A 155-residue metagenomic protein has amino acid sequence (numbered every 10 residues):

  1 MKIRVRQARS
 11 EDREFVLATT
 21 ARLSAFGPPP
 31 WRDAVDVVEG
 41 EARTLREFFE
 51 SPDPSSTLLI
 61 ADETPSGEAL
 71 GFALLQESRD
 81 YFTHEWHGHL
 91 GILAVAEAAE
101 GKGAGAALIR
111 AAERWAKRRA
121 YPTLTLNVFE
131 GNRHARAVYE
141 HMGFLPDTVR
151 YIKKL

Functional and structural regions predicted by a protein language model:
M1-E11: Conserved N-terminal entry element of GNAT/NAT acetyltransferase domains
S24-R46: Conserved GNAT-fold acetyl-CoA-binding loop/helix
R46-I60, H89: A short helix-loop-beta-strand connector motif used in the catalytic cores of GNAT acetyltransferases and, in some
I60, E68-E77, H89, A94: Conserved beta-strand in the GNAT
R79-L90, E100, D147: A conserved beta-turn-beta hairpin within the catalytic core of GNAT-like acetyltransferases that forms part
A99, G103-A111: Conserved acetyl-CoA pyrophosphate-binding loop and the N-cap/start of the following alpha-helix in GNAT-like
E100, T125-A135, I152-L155: Conserved beta-strand-loop-alpha-helix junction that forms the acyl-donor binding cleft
I109, A116-N127: Conserved GNAT acetyl-CoA-binding A-motif
